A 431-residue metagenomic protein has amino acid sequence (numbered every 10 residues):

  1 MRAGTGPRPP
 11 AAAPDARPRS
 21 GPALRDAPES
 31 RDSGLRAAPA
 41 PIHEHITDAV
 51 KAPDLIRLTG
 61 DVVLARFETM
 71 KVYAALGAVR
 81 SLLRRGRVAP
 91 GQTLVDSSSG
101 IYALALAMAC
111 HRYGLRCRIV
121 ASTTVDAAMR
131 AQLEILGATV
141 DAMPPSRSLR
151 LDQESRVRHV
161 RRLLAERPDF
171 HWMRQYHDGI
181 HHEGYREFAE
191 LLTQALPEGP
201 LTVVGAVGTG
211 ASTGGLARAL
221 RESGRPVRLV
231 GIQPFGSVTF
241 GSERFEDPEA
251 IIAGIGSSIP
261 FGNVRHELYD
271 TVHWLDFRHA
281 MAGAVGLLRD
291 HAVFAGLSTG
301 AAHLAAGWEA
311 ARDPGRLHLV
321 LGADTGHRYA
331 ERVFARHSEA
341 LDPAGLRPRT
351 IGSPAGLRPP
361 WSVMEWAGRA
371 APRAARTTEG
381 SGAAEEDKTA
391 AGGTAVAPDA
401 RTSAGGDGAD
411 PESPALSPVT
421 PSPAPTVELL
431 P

Functional and structural regions predicted by a protein language model:
M1-K388, G392-G393, P398-D399, G406-P431: PLP-dependent amino-acid enzyme catalytic core
